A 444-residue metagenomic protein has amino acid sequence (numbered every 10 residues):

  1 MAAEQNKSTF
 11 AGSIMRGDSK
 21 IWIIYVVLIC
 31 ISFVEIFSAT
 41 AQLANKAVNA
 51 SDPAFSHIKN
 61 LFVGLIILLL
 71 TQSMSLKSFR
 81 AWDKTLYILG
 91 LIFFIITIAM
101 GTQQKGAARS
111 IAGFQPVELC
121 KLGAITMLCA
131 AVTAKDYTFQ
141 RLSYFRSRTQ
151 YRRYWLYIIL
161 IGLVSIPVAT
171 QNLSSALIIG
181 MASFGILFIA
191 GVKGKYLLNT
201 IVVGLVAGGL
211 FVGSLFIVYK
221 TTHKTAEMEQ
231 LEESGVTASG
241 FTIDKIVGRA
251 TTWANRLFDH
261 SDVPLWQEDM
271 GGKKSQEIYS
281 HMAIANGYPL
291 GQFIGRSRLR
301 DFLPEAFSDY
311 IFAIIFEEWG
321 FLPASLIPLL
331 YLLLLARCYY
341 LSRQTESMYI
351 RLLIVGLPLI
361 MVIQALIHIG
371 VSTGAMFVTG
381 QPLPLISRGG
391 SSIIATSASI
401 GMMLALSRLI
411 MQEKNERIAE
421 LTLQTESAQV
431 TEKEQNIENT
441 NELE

Functional and structural regions predicted by a protein language model:
A2-I23, V27-L28, V34-Q171, I369 (+5 more regions): Membrane-helix boundary/helix-loop-helix interface segments in multi-pass membrane proteins
K59-I67, E318-L335: Hydrophobic alpha-helical transmembrane segments
A81-W82, T149-W155, V192-L205: Membrane-interfacial entry segments at the cytosolic side of transmembrane helices
Q104, A108, I201-P323, Y349: Hydrophobic, glycine- and aromatic-enriched re-entrant/interface helices and adjoining loop segments
Y151-K195, V212-K224, W319-P323, E444: Helix-loop-helix junctions and helix-breaking kinks within/between transmembrane helices of multi-pass membrane
L177, S183-Y196, S297-P323, G380-I394: Interfacial segments of multi-pass membrane proteins
C338-G380, I386: Loop-to-helix entry and N-terminal half of a specific, functionally important transmembrane alpha helix in multi-pass
